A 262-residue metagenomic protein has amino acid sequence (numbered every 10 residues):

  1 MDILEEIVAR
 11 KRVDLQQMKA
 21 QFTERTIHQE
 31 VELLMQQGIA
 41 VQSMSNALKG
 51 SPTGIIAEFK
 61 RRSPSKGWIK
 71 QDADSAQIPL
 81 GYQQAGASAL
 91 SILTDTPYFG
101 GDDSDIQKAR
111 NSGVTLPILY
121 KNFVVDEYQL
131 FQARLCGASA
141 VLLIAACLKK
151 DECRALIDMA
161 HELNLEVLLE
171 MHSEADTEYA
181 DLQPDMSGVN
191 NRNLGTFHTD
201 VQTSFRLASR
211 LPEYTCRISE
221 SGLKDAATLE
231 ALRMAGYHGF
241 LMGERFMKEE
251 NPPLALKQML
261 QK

Functional and structural regions predicted by a protein language model:
D2-K70: An N-cap/entry alpha-helix motif that binds or orients negatively charged groups
I7, A57, Y82, L90 (+5 more regions): Conserved, mostly hydrophobic/aromatic
R10, K60-R62, D95, F123 (+5 more regions): Active-site beta-loop-alpha junctions enriched in small/polar residues
F59, K66-L168, D176-Y179, S204-L207: N-terminal active-site wall of soluble small-molecule enzyme domains
I92, Q132-E152, V189-H198, Y237-L256: Glycine-rich phosphate-binding active-site loops on the catalytic face of alpha/beta enzymes
V125-G137, S173-Q183, L223-M242: Catalytic cores of alpha/beta
M186-A235, M242: Catalytic-face loop-and-helix region of soluble metabolic enzyme cores
L207-R210, R233, K248-K262: C-terminal helical cap(s) of enzyme catalytic domains, especially alpha/beta-barrels
